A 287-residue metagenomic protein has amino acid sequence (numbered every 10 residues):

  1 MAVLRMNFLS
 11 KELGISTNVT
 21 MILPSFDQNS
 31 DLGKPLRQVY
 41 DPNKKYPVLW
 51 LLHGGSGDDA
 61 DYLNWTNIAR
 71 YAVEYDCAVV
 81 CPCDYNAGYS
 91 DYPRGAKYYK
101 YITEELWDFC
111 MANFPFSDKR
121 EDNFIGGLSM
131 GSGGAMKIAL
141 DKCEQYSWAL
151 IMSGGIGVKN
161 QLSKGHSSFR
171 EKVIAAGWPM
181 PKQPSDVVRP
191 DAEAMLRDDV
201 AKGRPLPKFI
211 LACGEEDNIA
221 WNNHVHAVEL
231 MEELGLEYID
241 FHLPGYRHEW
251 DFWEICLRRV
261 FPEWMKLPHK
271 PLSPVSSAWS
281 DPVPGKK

Functional and structural regions predicted by a protein language model:
M1-K287: Non-catalytic cap/lid and distal C-terminal segments of serine-dependent acyl enzymes
